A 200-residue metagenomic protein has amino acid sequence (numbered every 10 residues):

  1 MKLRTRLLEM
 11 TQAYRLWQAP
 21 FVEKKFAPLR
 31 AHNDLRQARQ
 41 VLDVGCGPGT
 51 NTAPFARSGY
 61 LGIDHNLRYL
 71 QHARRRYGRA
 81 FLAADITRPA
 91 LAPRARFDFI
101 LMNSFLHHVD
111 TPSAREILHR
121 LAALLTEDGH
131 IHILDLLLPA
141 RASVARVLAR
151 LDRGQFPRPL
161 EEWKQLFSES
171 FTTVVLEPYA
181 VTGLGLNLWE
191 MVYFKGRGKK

Functional and structural regions predicted by a protein language model:
M1-L91, V109-E116, R120, H130-K200: Class I (Rossmann-like) S-adenosyl-L-methionine-dependent methyltransferase catalytic domain, capturing the SAM-binding
L101: A conserved beta-strand element that flanks and buttresses the S-adenosyl-L-methionine
F105: Hydrophobic adenine-recognition pocket in adenosine-nucleotide-binding enzymes
